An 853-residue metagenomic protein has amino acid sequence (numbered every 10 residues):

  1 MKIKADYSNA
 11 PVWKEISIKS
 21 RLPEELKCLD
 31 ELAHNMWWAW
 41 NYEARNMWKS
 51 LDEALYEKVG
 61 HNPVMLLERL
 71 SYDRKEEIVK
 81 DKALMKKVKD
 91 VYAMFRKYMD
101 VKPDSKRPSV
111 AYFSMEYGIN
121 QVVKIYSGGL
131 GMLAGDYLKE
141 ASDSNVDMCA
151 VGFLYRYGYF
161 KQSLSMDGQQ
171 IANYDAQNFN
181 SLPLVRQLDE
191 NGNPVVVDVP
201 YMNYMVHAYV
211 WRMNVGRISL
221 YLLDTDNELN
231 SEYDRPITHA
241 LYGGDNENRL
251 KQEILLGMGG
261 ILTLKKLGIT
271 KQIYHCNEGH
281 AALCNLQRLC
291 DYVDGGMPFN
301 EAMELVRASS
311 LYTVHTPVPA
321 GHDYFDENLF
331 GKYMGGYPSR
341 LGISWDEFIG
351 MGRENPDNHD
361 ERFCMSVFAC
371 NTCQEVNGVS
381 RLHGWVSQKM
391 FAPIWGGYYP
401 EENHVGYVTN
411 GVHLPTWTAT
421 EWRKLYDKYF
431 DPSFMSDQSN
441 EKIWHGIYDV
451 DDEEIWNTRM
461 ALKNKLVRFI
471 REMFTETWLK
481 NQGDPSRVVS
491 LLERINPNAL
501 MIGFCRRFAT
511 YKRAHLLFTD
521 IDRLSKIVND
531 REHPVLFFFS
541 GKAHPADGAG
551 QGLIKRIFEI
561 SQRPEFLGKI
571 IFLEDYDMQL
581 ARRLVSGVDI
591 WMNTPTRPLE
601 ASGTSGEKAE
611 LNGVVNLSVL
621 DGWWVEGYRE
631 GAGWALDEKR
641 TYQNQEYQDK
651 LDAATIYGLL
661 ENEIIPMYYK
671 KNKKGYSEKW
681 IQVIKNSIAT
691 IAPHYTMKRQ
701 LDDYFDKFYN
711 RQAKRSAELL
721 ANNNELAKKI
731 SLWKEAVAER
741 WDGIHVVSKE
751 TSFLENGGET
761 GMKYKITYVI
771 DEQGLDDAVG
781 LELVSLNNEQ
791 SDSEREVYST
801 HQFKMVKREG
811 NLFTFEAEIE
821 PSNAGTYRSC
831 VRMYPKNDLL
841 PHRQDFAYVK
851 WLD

Functional and structural regions predicted by a protein language model:
M1-D853: Catalytic cores of carbohydrate-active enzymes across secretory and cytosolic contexts
